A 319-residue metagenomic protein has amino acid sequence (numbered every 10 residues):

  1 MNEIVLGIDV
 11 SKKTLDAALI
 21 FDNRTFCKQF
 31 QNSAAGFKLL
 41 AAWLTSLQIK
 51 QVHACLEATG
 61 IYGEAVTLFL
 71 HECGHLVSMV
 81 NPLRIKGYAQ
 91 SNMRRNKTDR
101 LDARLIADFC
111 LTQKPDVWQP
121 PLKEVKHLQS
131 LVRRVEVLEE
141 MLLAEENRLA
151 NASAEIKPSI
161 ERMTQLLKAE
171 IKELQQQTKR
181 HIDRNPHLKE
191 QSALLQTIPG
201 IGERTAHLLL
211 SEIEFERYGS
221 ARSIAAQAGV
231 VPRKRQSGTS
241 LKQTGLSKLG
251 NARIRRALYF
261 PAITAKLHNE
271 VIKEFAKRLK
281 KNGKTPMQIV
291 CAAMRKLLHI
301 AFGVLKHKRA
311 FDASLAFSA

Functional and structural regions predicted by a protein language model:
N2-I20, I106, H207: Gly/Thr-rich phosphate-binding beta-strand-loop-beta motif of the actin/hexokinase/Hsp70
N23-H53: Nucleic-acid-processing active sites and adjacent nucleic-acid-binding tracks, predominantly divalent metal-dependent
C55-A65: Acidic, metal-coordinating catalytic cores used for nucleic-acid/nucleotide bond scission and strand-transfer chemistry
L68, S78-L194, I198: Long, charge-rich intrinsically disordered scaffolds of nucleic-acid metabolism proteins
H71: Anion (oxyanion) recognition and catalysis
E203, L208-P286: Phosphate-backbone recognition surface of nucleic-acid-processing proteins
T239-S240, A276-A319: Low-complexity, acidic/Ser/Thr- and charged residue-rich accessory regions of DNA metabolism proteins
